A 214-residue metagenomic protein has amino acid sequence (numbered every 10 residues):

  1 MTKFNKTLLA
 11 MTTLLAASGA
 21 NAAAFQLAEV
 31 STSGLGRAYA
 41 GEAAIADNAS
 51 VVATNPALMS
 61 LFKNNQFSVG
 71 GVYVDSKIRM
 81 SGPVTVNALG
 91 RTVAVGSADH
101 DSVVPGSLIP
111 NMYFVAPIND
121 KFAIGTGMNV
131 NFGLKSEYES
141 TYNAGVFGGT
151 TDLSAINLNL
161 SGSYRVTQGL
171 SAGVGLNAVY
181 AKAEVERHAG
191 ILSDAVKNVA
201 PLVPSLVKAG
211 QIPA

Functional and structural regions predicted by a protein language model:
M1-A22: Gram-negative bacterial Sec-dependent N-terminal signal peptides
S18-I124, M128-N129: N-terminal, post-signal peptide beta-strand-biased segments of exported outer-membrane/organellar beta-barrel and other
Q66-S68, A123, S161, R165 (+2 more regions): Membrane-spanning beta-strand positions in outer-membrane beta-barrel proteins
V74-I78, V130-K135, V179-A183, L192: Structural signature of outer-membrane beta-barrel domains
T85-G96, K182-A214: Solvent-exposed loop segments that connect transmembrane elements
V95-H100, N143-G149, A214: Extracellular loop and loop/strand-boundary signature of outer-membrane beta-barrel proteins
S107, L153-A155: Membrane-spanning beta-strands of outer-membrane beta-barrel proteins
